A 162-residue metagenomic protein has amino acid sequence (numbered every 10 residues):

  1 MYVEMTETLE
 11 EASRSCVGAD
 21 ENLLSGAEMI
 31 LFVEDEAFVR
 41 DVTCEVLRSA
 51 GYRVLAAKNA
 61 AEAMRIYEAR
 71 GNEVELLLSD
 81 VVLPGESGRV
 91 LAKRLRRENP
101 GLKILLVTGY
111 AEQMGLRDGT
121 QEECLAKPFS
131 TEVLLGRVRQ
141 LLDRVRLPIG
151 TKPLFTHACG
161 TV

Functional and structural regions predicted by a protein language model:
M1-L31, A61: Disordered, acidic interdomain junction associated with two-component signaling
E34: Conserved acidic carboxylate
D41-S49: Charged docking surfaces used in two-component/phosphorelay signaling
C44, A56-L76, G115: Acidic, metal-coordinating helix/loop segments flanking the phosphotransfer/catalytic sites of two-component signaling
C44, F129-L142, R146, G150: C-terminal output helix
N59, S87-L91: Acidic catalytic/metal-coordinating carboxylates
D80, T108: Active-site residues of response regulator receiver
P84: The feature encodes the CheY-like receiver
